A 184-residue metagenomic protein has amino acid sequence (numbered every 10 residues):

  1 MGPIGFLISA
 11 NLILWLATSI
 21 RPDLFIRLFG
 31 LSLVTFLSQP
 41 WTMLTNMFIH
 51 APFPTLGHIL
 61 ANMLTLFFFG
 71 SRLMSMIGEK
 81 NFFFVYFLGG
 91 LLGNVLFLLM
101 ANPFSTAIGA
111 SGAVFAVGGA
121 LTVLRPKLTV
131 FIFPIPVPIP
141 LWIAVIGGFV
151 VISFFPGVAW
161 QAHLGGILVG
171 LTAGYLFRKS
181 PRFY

Functional and structural regions predicted by a protein language model:
M1-Y184: A detector for small-residue-rich transmembrane helices and their helix-helix packing motifs
